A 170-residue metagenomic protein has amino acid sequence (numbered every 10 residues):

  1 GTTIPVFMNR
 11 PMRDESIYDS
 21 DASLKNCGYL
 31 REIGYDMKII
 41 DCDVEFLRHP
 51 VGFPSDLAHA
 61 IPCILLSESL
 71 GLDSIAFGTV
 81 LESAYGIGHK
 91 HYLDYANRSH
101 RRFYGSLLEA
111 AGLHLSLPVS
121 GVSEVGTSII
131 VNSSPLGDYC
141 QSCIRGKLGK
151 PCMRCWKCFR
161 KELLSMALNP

Functional and structural regions predicted by a protein language model:
T2-P170: Nucleotide-activated chemistry modules centered on ATP-dependent adenylation/adenylyltransferase
